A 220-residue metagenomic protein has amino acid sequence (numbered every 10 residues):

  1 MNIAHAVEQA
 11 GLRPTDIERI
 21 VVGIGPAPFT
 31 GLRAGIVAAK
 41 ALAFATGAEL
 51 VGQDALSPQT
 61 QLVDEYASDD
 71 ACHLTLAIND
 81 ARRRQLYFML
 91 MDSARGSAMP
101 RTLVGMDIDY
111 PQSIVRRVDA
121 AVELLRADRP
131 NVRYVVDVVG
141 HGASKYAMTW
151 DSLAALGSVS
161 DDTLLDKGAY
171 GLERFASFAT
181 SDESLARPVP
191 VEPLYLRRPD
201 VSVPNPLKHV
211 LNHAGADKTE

Functional and structural regions predicted by a protein language model:
M1-P26: N-terminal beta-alpha supersecondary unit
N2, A6-A10, A45, V63 (+2 more regions): Stable alpha-helical structural segments in soluble proteins, enriched in small hydrophobic residues
I3, A39, T60: Generic structural marker for isolated residues within well-ordered, non-membrane alpha-helices of soluble domains
A10-T15, A43-Q53, D70, S184: Phosphate-handling active-site elements
V21-A55: DPxDG-like acidic metal-binding loop motif
E49-D166, Y195, D200, G215-K218: Surface "functional belts" at beta-alpha junctions
S158-E220: Acyltransferase
